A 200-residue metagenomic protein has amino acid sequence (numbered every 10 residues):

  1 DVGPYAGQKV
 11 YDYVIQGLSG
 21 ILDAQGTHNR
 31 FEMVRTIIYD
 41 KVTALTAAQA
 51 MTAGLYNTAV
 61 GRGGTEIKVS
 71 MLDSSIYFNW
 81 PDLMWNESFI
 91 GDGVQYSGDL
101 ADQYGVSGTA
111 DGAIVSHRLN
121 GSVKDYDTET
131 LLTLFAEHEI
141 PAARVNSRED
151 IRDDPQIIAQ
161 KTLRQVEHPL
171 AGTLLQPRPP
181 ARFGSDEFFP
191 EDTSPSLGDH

Functional and structural regions predicted by a protein language model:
D1-D23: N-terminal Rossmann-like NAD(P) cofactor-binding subdomain of oxidoreductases, focused on the glycine-rich
S19-V34: The feature captures the short pre-catalytic strand/loop hairpin that immediately precedes and shapes the active-site
L22-Q25, L55-A59: Short, well-ordered alpha-helical segments in soluble proteins
R30-Y39, D186-F189: Flexible glycine/proline-enriched surface loops and loop-helix/loop-strand junctions
I38-T46: Short, conserved micro-motifs enriched in small and acidic residues
L45, A50, Y56-H200: Acyl-CoA thioester-binding alpha/beta core of soluble enzymes
